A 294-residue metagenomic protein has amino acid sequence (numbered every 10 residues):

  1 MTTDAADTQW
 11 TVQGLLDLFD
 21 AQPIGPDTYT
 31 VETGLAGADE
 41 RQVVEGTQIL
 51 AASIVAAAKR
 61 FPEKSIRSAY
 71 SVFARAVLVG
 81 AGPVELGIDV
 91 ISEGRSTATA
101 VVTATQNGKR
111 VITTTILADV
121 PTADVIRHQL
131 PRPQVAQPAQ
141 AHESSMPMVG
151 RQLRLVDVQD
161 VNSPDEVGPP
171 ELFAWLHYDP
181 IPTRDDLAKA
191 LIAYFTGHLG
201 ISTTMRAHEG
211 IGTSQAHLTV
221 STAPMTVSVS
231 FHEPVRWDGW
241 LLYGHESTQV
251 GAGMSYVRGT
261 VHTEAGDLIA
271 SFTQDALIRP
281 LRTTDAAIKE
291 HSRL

Functional and structural regions predicted by a protein language model:
M1-L294: Terminal targeting signals and extreme-terminal segments of soluble enzymes
